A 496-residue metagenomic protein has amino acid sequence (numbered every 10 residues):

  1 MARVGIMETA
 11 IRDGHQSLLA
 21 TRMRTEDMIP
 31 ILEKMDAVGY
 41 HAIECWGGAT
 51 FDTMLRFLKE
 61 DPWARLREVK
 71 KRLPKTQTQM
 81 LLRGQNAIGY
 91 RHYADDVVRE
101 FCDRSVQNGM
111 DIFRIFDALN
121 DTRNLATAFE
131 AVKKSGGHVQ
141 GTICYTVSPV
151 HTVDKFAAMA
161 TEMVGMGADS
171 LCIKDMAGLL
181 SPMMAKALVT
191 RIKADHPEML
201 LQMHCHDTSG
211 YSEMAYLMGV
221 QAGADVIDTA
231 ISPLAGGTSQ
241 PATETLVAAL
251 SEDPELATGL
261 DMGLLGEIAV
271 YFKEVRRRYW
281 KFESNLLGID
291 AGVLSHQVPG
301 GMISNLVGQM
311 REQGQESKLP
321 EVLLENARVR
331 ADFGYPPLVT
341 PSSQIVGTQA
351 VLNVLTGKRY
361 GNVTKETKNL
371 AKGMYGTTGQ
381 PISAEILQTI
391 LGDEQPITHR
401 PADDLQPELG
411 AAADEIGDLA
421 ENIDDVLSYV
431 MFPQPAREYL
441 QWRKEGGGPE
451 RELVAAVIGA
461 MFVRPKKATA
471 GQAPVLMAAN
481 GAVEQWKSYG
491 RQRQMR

Functional and structural regions predicted by a protein language model:
M1-L19, L66-K71: N-terminal amphipathic alpha-helix/helix-capping segment at the start of soluble metabolic enzymes
I6, G14, M35, I115 (+4 more regions): Conserved, mostly hydrophobic/aromatic
E33, D103, E130, T161 (+2 more regions): Alpha-helical segments flanking ligand/cofactor-binding loops in enzyme cores
K34-M54, N285-V293, Q297, G301-K466 (+1 more regions): Terminal or standalone catalytic/regulatory effector modules within metabolic enzymes and repeat proteins
G39, G109-D111, S135-G137, G165-D169 (+2 more regions): Glycine-enriched alpha-helix->loop->beta-strand junction motifs that scaffold or abut catalytic
A42, G47-V164, L171, G178-S181: Active-site beta->alpha loop and helix N-cap motifs at the rims of alpha/beta catalytic domains
M176-N362: Catalytic alpha/beta core domains of metabolic enzymes, predominantly
K466-R496: Ser/Thr/Pro-rich, acidic low-complexity intrinsically disordered regulatory segments
